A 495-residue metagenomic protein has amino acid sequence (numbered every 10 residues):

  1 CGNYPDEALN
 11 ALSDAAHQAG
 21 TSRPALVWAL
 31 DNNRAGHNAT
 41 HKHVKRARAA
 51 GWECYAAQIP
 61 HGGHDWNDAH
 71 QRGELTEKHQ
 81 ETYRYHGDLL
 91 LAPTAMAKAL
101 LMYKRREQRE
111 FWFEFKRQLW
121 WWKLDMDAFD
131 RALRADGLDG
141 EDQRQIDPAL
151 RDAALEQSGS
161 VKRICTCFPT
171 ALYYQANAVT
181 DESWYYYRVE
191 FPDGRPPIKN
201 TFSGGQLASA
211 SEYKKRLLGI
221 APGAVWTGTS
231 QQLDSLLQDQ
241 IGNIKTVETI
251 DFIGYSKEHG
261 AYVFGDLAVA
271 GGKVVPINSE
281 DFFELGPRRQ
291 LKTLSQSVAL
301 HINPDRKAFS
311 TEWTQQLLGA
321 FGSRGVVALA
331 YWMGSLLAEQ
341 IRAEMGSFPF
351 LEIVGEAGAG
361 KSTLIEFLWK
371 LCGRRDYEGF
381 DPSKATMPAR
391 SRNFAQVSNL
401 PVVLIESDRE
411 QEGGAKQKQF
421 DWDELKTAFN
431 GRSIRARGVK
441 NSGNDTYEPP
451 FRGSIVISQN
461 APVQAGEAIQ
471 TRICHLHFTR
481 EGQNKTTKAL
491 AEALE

Functional and structural regions predicted by a protein language model:
C1-F113: TOPRIM fold recognition
A49, E81-T293, A461: N-terminal nucleic-acid engagement/recognition segments and initiation subdomains in replication, restriction
F282-K384: P-loop NTPase catalytic core of nucleic-acid-dependent motor ATPases
F367-K418: AAA+/P-loop NTPase substrate/partner-engagement loops
P401-A428, N460-T471: Conserved AAA+/SF3 P-loop NTPase catalytic/coupling segment centered on the Walker-B
I405, R437, R452-N460, L476: Structural recognition of the conserved hydrophobic beta-strand(s) that form the central parallel beta-sheet of P-loop
Q419-D445: Conserved catalytic/switch belt of AAA+ P-loop NTPases
P449-F451, E467-E495: Phosphate-sensing "switch" segment of ASCE/P-loop ATPases
